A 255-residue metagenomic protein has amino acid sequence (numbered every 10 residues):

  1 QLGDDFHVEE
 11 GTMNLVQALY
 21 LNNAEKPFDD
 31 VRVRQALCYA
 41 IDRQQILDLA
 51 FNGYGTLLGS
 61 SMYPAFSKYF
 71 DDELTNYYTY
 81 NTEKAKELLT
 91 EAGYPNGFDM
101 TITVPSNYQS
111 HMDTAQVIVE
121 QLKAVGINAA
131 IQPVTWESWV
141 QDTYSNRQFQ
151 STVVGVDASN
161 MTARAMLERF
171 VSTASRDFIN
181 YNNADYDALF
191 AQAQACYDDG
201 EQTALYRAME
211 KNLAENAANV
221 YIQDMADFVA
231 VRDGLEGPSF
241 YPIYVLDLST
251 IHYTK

Functional and structural regions predicted by a protein language model:
Q1-A24: Extracellular/periplasmic solute-recognition and catalytic clefts
Q17, V125-I127, A218: Envelope-exposed proteins and targeting segments
A24-V33, C196: Short helix-loop capping/hinge motifs at secondary-structure junctions, enriched in acidic/polar residues
V31, T82-T101: Immediate post-signal peptide segment of exported/extracytoplasmic ligand-binding proteins
C38-K68, S110-V119, V140-K255: Detector for C-terminal structural segments
T56-E91, Y108-H111: Structural transition elements
P95-I102, E120-V134: A local structural motif
S106-N107, I131-D142: Short helix-initiation/N-cap motifs at beta->coil->alpha
